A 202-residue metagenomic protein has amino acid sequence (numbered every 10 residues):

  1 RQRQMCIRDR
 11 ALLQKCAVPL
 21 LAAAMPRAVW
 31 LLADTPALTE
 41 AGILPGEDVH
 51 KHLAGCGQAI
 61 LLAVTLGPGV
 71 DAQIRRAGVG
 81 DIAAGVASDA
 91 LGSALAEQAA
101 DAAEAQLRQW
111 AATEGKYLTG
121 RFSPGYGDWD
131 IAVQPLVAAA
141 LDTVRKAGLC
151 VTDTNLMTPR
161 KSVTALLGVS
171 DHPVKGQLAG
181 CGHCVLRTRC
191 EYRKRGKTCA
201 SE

Functional and structural regions predicted by a protein language model:
Q2-I7: Short, small-residue-biased leader/transition segments that mark boundaries at the very start of proteins
R8, P26-L32, L107-F122, R195: Flexible, glycine/charged-enriched surface loops at secondary-structure junctions
R8-A17: Active-site bordering "gate/hinge" segments that shape substrate access to catalytic or cofactor-binding pockets
A17-A24, L107, A111, V185-T188: Structural signal for hydrophobic packing residues in well-ordered secondary-structure cores of soluble enzyme domains
P19-A84: A glycine-rich, hydrophobic loop/mini-helix early in the fold
C56-S123: Conserved mixed alpha/beta catalytic, RNA-binding, or beta-rich assembly cores of soluble enzyme, regulatory
E114-Y192, E202: Short terminal or interdomain "cap/linker" segment that borders an active site or interface and mediates
